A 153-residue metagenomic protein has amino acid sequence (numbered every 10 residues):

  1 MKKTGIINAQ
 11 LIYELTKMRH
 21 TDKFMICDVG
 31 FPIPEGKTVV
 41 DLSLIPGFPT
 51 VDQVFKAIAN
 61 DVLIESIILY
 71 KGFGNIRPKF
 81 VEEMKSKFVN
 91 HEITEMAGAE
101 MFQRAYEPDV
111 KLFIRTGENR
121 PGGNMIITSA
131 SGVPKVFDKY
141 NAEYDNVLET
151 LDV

Functional and structural regions predicted by a protein language model:
M1-G47: Long, hydrophobic N-terminal alpha-helical segment
Q10-K17, Q53, A57-N60, E83 (+1 more regions): Alpha-helical scaffold segments in soluble metabolic enzymes
T16-M18, P32-I33, A59-D61, Q103-E107 (+1 more regions): Solvent-exposed alpha-helices and their adjacent loops that cap or buttress functional pockets in soluble metabolic
R19-D22, G36-K37, L63-E65, P108-V110 (+1 more regions): Short coil/turn connectors at secondary-structure junctions
P32-G36, R77-P78, K135: Short acidic/glycine-rich loop or secondary-structure boundary segments that cap or lie
V39-S66: A phosphate-binding glycine/aspartate-rich beta-alpha loop in the early core of alpha/beta enzymes
L63-T94: Ordered, amphipathic secondary-structure segments that act as subunit-interaction surfaces in large macromolecular
E82-V153: Glycine-rich, aromatic-bearing surface loops/beta-hairpins
